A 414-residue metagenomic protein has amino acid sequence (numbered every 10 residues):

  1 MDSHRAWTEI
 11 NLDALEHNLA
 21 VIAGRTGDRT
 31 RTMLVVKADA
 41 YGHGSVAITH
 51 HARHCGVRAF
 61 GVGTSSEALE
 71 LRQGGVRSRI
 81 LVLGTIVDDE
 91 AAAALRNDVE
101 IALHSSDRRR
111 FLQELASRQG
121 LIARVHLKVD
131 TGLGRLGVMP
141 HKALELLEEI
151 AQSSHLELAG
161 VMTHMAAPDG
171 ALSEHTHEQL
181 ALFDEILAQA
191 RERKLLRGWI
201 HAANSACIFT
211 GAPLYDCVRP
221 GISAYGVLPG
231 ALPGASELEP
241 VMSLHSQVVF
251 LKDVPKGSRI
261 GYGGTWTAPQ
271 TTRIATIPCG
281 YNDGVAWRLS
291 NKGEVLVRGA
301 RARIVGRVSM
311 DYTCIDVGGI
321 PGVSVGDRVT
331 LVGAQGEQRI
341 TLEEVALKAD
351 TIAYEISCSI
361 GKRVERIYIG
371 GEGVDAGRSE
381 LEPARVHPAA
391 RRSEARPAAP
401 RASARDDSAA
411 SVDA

Functional and structural regions predicted by a protein language model:
M1-A20, G24, S66-E67, I86-D88 (+6 more regions): Active-site anion/phosphate-binding pocket segments in diverse small-molecule metabolic enzymes
D2, A6-E9, A14-H17, D28-H201: Active-site-proximal beta-alpha core segment in soluble small-molecule metabolic enzymes
